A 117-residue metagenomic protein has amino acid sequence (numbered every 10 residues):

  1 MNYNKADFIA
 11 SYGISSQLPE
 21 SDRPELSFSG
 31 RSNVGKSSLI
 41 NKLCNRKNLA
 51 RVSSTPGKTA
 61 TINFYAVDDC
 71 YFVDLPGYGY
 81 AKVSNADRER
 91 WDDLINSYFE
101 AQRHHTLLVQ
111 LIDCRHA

Functional and structural regions predicted by a protein language model:
M1-A86: Conserved G1/Walker A P-loop phosphate-binding module
G79, R115-A117: Short, catalytically relevant binding-site loops at active-site mouths
A86-R115: Inter-motif core of Ras-like GTPase G domains
